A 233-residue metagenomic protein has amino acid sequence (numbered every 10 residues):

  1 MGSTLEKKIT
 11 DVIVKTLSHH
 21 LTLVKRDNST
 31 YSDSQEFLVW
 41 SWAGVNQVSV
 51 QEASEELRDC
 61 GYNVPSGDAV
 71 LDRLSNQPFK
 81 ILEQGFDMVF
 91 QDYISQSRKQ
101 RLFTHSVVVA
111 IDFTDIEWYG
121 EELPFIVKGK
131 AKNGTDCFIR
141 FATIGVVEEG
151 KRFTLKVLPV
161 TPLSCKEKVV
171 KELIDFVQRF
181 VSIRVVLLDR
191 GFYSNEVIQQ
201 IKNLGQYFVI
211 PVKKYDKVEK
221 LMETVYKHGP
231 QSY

Functional and structural regions predicted by a protein language model:
M1-D72: Gly/serine-rich nucleotide phosphate-binding loop at the start of the catalytic core of nucleotide/ADP-ribose-handling
I9, V109, D115, Y226-K227 (+1 more regions): Short amphipathic alpha-helical "interface-anchor" segments enriched in bulky aromatics
V39-W40, A53-S54, S66, V70-L71 (+4 more regions): Short, conserved catalytic/metal-binding motifs centered on acidic residues
L71-P78, G129, F153-T161, S182-V185: Short acidic, glycine/Ser/Thr-rich loop/turn "cap" segments at secondary-structure junctions
D72-V147: Active-site-proximal, Lys/Arg-enriched surface segment that forms a nucleic-acid-binding/basic interface patch
T104-S106, I139, G150-R152, F180-R184 (+1 more regions): A general structural motif
N133-T154, K168-F176: Glycine/proline-rich, flexible active-site/cofactor-binding loop segments that harbor closely spaced acidic
V157-Y233: An internal, acidic/charged active-site-proximal segment that coordinates divalent cations and/or engages
